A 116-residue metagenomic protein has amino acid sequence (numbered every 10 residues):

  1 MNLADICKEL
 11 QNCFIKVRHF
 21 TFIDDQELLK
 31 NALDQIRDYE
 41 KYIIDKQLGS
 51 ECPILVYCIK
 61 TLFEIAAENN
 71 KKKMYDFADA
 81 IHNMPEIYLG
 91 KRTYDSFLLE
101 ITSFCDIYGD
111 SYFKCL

Functional and structural regions predicted by a protein language model:
M1-E40, C105: Short terminal alpha-helical segments
I23-E27, S50, N69-K73, R92: Short helix-adjacent coil turns
Q26-D34, P53-Y57, Y75, D79 (+1 more regions): Short, charged, amphipathic alpha-helical segments
K41-I65: Short, solvent-exposed, charged loop/turn and helix-capping segments that join or cap alpha-helices on peripheral
N70-L116: Amphipathic alpha-helical binding modules
